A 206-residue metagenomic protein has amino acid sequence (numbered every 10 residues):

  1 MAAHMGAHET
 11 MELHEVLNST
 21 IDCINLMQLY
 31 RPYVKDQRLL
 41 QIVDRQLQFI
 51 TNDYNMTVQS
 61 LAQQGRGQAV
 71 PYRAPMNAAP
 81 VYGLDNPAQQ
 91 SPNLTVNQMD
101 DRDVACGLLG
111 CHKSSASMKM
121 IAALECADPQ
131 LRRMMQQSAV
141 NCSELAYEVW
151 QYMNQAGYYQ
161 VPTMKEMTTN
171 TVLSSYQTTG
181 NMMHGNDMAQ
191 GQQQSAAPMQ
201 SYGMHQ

Functional and structural regions predicted by a protein language model:
A2-A3, Q130, S143, S174 (+2 more regions): Glycosyltransferase-associated regions of secretory-pathway enzymes, highlighting luminal stem/catalytic domains
A3-N18, Q59, P71-Y72, A79: Hydrophobic transmembrane alpha-helices
E9-R31, D85-Q137, M188-G191, P198 (+1 more regions): Acidic/histidine-rich alpha-helical segments that form the ligand environment of transition-metal centers
I21-I24, D44-T51, N55, L109-K113 (+2 more regions): Generic structural signal for well-ordered, non-transmembrane alpha-helical segments in soluble/cytosolic regions
R38-Y82, A146-A156: Conserved alpha-helical segments that form or flank metal/cofactor-binding pockets of metalloenzymes
Q63-C106, V161-M182, D187-M188: Carboxylate-rich helix-loop segments that flank metal/cofactor sites and access channels in metalloenzymes
C111-T179: Preference for long, well-ordered alpha-helical segments
